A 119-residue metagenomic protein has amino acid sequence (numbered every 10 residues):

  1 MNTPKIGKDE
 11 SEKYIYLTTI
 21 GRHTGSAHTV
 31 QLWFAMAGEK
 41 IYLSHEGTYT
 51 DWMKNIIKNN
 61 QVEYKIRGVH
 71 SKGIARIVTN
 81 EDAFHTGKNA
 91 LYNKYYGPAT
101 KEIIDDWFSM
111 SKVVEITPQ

Functional and structural regions predicted by a protein language model:
M1, S26-L32, G68-I74: Short low-complexity stretches enriched in small and charged residues
M1-Y16: Extreme N-terminal tail/first-helix region
P4, T19-T24, A99-I104: Short helix-to-loop capping/linker segments positioned immediately adjacent to catalytic or ligand/cofactor-binding
K5-G7, I41-K54: Covalent nucleotidyltransferase core used to form phosphodiester bonds in nucleic acids
K8, S26, S44, G87-K88 (+1 more regions): Alpha-helical protein-protein interaction elements
E10-E12, A27-T29, M36-G38, I57-N59 (+2 more regions): Short connector loops at helix/strand junctions that flank enzyme active sites, especially segments positioning acidic
E12-G47: Short beta-strand segments
T48-Q119: Short, structured beta-strand-loop surface elements
